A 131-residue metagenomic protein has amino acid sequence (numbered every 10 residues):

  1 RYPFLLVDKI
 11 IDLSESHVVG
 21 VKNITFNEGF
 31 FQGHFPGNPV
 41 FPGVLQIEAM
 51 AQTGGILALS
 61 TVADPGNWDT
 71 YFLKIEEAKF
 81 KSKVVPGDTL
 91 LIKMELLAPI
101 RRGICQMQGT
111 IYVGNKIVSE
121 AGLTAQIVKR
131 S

Functional and structural regions predicted by a protein language model:
Y2-F41, Q46: Catalytic strand-loop segment that frames the active site of acyl-thioester-processing enzymes
L5, I75, Q106: Short coil/loop residues immediately preceding or within conserved phosphate-binding loops of NTP-utilizing enzyme
D8-I11, E76, K81, E95-L97 (+1 more regions): Conserved positions in beta-strands of structured domains
I10, F41-P65: Active-site helix/loop of acyl-thioester processing domains in fatty-acid/polyketide metabolism, spanning hotdog-fold
I24, G37, F41, I47 (+4 more regions): Short, electropositive, low-hydrophobicity segments enriched in small/polar residues
G54-K93, V118, A125: Hydrophobic beta-strand-centered segment that forms part of the acyl-chain substrate-binding groove
V84-K93, L97-S131: HotDog/MaoC-like acyl-thioester-processing domains
